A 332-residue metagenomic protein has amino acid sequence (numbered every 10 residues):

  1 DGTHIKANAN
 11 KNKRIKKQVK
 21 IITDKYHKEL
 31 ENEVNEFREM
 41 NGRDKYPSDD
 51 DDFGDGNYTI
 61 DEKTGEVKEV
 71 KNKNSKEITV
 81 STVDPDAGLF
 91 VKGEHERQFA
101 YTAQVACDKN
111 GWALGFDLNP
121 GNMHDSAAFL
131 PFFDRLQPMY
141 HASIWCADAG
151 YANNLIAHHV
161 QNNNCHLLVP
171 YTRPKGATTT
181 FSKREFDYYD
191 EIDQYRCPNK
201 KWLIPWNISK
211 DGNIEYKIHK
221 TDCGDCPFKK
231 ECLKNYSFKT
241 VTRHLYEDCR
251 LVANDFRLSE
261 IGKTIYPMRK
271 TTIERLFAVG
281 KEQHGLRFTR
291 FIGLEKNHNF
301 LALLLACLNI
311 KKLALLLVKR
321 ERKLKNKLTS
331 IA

Functional and structural regions predicted by a protein language model:
G2-A332: Anion-binding and metal-coordination hotspots
